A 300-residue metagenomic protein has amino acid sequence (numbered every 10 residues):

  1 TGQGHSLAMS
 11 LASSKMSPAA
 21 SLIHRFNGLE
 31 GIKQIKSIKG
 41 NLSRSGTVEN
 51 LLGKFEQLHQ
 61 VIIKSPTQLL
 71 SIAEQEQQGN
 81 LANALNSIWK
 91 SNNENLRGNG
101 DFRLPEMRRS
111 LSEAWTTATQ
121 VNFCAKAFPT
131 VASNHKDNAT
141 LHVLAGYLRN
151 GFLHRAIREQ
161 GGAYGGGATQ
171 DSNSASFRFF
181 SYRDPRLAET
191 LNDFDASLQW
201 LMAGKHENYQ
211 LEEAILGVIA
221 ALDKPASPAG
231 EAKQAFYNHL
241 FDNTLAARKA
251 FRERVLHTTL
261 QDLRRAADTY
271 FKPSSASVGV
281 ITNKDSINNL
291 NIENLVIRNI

Functional and structural regions predicted by a protein language model:
T1-G46, K64-A73, N122-V143, L153-T258 (+1 more regions): M16 family metallopeptidases and their MPP-like homologs
I38-E94: Ordered core of a single globular domain
V48-L58, E159-G166, Q261-R264: Short amphipathic beta-strand starts and helix->beta connectors
L52, G79, E212, R264-R265: Generic structural signal for individual residues within well-ordered alpha-helical segments across diverse proteins
F55-K64, G167-D171, R265-F271: Short, flexible, solvent-exposed loop/turn segments with mixed acidic/basic and small polar residues
P66, Q75, A82-E159, I300: His/Glu-based metal-binding/catalytic segments typifying zinc-dependent metallopeptidases
A82-W89, N192-S197, I292-N294: Short amphipathic alpha-helices in soluble, non-transmembrane regions that often serve as interface/regulatory elements
H257-I300: In a subset of proteins, long, contiguous C-terminal domains/tails are tracked
